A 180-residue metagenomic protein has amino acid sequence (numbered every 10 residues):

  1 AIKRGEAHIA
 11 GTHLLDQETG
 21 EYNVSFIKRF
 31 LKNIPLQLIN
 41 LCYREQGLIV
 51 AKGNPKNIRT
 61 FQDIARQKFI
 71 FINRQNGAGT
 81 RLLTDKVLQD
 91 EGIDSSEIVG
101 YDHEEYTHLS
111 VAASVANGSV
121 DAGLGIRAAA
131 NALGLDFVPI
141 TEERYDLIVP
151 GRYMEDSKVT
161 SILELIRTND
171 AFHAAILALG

Functional and structural regions predicted by a protein language model:
A1, S95-T107: Short beta-strand-to-loop elements that line the ligand-binding cleft of bilobed periplasmic-binding protein-like
A1-I58: N-terminal segment of the mature folded domain
I2-K3, T84, A112-A116: Hydrophobic residues within well-ordered alpha-helices
H13-I27, A112-T141: A ligand-binding cleft/hinge motif common to bilobed small-molecule-binding domains
P35-E45, L133-E164, G180: Periplasmic-binding protein-like
Q62-L82: Short loop->beta-strand "edge-of-pocket" segments that line small-molecule binding or catalytic clefts across diverse
I166-G180: Periplasmic-binding protein-like
